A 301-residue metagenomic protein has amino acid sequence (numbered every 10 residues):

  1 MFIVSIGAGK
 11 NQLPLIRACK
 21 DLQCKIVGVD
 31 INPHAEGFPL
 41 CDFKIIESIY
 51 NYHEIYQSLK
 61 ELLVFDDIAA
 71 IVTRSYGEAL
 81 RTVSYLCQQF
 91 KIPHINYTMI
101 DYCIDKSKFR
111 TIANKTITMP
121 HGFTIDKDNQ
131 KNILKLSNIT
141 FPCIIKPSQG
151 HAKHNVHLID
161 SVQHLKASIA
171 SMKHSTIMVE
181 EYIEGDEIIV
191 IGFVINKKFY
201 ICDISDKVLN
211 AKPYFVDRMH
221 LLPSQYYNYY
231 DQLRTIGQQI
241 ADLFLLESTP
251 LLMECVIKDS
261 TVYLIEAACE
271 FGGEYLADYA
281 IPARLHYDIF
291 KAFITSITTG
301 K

Functional and structural regions predicted by a protein language model:
M1-T98, G300: ATP-binding N-terminal substructure of ATP-dependent carboxylate-amine bond-forming enzymes
G7-N11, G77, I125-Q130, I183-G185: Short beta->alpha connector loops
I26-V27, M119-P120, I177: Hydrophobic anchor at the start of a short beta-strand that flanks the dinucleotide cofactor-binding loop
E61-I68, S137-I139, M172-H174: Glycine-rich phosphate-binding loop signature in dinucleotide/nucleotide-binding domains
Q88-L158, V162: A conserved helix-loop-beta module that forms one wall/lid of the active-site cleft in ATP-utilizing catalytic domains
Q149, V156-V262, F271: Internal nucleotide-binding/catalytic subdomain
Q232-M253, A268-K301: Active-site "cap" helix and flanking loop/linker of ATP-utilizing ligase/carboxylase catalytic domains
